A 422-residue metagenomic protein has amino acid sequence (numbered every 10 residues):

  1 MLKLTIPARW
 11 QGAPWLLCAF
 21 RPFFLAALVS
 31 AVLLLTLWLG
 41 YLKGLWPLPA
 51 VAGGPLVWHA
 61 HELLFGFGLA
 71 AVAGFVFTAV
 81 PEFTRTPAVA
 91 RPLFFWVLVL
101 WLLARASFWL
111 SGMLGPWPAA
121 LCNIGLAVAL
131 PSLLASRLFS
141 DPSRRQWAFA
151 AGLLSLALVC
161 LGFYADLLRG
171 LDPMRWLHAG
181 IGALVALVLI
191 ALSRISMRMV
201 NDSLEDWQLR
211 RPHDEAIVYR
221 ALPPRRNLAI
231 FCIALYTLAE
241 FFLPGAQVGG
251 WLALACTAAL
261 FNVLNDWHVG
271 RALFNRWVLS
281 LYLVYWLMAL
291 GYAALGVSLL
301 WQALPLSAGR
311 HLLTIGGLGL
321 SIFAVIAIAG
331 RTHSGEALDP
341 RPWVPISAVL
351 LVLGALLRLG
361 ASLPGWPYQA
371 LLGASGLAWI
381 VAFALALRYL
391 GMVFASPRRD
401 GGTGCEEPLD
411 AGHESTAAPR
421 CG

Functional and structural regions predicted by a protein language model:
M1-G422: Hydrophobic alpha-helical transmembrane segments of multi-pass integral membrane proteins
